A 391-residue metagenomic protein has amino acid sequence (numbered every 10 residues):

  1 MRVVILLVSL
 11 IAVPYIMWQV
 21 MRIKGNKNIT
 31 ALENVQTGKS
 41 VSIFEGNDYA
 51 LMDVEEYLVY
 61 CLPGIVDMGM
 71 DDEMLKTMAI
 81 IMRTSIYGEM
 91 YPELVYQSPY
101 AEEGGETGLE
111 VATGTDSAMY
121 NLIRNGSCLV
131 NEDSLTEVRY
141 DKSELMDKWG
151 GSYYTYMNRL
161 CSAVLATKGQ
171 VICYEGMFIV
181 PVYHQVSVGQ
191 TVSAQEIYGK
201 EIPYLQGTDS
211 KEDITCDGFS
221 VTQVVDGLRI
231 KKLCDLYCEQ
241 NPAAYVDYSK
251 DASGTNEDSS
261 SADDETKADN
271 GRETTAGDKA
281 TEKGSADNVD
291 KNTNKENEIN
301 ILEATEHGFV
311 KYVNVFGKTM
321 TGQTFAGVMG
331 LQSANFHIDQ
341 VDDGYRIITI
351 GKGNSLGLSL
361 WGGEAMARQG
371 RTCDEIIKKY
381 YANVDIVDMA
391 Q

Functional and structural regions predicted by a protein language model:
M1-Q391: Conserved, single-site charged/polar hotspot
